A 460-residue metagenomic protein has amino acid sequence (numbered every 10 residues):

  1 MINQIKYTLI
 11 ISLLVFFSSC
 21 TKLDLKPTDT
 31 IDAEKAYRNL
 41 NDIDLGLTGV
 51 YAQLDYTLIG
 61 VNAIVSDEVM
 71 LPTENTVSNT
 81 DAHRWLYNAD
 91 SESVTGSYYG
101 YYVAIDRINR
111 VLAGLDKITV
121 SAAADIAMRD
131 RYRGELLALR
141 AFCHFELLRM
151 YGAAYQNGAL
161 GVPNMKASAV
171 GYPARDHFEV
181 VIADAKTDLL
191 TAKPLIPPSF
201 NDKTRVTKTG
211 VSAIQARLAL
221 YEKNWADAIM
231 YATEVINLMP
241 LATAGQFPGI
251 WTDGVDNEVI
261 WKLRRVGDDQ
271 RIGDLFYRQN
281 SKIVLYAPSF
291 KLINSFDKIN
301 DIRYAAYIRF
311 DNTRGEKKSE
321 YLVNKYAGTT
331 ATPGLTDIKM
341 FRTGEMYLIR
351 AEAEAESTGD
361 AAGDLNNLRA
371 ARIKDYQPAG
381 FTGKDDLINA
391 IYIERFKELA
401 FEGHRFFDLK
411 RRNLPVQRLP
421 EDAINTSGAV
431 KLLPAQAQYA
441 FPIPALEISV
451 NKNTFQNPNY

Functional and structural regions predicted by a protein language model:
M1-L9: Bacterial N-terminal signal peptides that target proteins for export
I2, C20-A63, D297, D311-T313 (+2 more regions): Membrane-proximal, proline-rich intrinsically disordered regions
T8-F16: Bacterial N-terminal signal peptides
E34, V61-S78, A153-G158, P198-D274 (+1 more regions): Short, surface-exposed recognition loops and adjoining beta-strand edges that mediate ligand/DNA contacts, enriched
L47, I105-I108, I182, L189 (+4 more regions): Inward-facing hydrophobic residues that define packing positions of alpha-helical scaffold repeats
T76, D81, K223, I229-G344 (+6 more regions): Hydrophobic-face positions in mid-chain alpha helices that act as interaction patches
N79-M150, H177, L189, P194-S199 (+4 more regions): Conserved, well-structured interaction surfaces
